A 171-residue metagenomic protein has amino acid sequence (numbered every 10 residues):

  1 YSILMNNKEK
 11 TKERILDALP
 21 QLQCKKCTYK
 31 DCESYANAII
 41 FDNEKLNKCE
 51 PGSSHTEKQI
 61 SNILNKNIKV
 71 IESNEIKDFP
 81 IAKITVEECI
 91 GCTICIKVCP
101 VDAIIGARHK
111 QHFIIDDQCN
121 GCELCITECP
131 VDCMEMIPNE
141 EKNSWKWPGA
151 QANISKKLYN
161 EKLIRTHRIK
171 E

Functional and structural regions predicted by a protein language model:
S2-Q23: General detector of N-terminal leader/presequence modules that precede the first folded domain
M5-T11, E72-S73, D116-E171: Flanking helices and flexible, charged tails adjoining ferredoxin-like Fe-S electron-transfer domains in multi-subunit
T11-A18, Y29-L64, E135-N139: Iron-sulfur (Fe-S) cluster-binding segments and ferredoxin-like electron-carrier domains, especially [2Fe-2S]
Q21, V86, V101, D116 (+1 more regions): Aromatic-flanked redox-active Cys/Sec active sites in thiol-based oxidoreductases, especially the WC-centered
Q23, D31, E87-E88, Q118: Short pre-active-site segment immediately N-terminal to redox-active cysteine/selenocysteine motifs in thiol-based
K26-A38, I94-F113, L124-E141: Iron-sulfur cluster-binding cysteine motifs and their immediate structural context in ferredoxin-like electron-transfer
I40-L46, E50, R108, I114-D117 (+1 more regions): Short cysteine/histidine-rich metal-coordination sites, predominantly Zn2+-binding motifs
C49-I94: Long amphipathic N-terminal alpha/beta scaffold segment
